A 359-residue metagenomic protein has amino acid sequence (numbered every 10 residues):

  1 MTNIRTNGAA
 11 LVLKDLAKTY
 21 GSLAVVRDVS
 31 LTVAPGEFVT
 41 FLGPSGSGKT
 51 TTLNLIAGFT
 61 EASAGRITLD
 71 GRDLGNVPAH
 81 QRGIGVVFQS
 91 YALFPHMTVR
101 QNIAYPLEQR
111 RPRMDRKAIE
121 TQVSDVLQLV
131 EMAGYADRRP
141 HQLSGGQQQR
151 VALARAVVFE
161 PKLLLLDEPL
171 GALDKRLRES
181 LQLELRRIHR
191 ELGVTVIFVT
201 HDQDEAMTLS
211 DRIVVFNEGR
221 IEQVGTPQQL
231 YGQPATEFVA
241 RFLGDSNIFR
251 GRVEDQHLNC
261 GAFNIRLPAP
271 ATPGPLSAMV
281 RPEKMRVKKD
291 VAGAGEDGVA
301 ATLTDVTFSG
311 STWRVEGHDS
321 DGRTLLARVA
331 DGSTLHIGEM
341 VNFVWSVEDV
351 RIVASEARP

Functional and structural regions predicted by a protein language model:
F38, Q81-G85, Q89-F238: ABC ATPase nucleotide-binding domains
L42-P44: The feature captures the beta-strand-to-loop junction immediately N-terminal to the Walker
A57: Helix-to-loop junction immediately C-terminal to a conserved catalytic motif
S63-R66, E218: Conserved coupling/switch loops of ABC nucleotide-binding domains, chiefly the family-specific signature
G65-D73: Conserved ABC transporter NBD signature motif
A235-T304, S311-T334, A357-R358: ATPase nucleotide-binding modules
